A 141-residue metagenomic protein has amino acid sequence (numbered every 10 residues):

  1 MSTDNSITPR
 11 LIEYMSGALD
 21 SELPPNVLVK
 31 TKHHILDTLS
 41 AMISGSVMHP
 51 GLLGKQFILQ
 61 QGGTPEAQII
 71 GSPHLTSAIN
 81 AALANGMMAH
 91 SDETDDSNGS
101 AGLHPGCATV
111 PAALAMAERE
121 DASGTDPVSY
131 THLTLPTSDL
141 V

Functional and structural regions predicted by a protein language model:
S2-L133, S138: N-terminal core-entry segment
V141: Gly/Pro- and small hydrophobic-enriched strand-loop and loop-to-helix capping segments that sit at the rims
